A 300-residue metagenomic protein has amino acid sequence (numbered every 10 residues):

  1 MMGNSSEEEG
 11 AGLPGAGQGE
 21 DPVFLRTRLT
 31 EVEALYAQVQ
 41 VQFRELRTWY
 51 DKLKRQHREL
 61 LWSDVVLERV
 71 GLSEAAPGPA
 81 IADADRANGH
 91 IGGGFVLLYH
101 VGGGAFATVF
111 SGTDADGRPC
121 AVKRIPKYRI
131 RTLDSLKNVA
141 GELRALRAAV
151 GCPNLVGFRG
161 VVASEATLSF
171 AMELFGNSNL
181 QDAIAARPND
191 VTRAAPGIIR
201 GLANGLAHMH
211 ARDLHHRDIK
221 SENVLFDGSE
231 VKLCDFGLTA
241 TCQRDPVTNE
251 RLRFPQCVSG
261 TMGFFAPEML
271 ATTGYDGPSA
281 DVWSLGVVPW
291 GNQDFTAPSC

Functional and structural regions predicted by a protein language model:
L98-A105, V109: Protein kinase glycine-rich loop
T108-G112, D116-Y128: Glycine-rich ATP phosphate-binding loop
I125-A149: Conserved N-lobe beta3->alphaC-helix segment of eukaryotic protein kinase catalytic domains
G157-A166: Short beta-strand micro-motifs within the conserved protein kinase catalytic domain, predominantly in the N-lobe
E165-N179: Conserved short submotifs of the Hanks-type protein kinase catalytic core that shape the nucleotide-binding pocket
I198-I199: Activation segment signature within eukaryotic-like protein kinase domains
H210-F226: Catalytic-loop of the protein kinase fold
R253-E268: Conserved activation segment of eukaryotic-like protein kinases, specifically the C-terminal portion of the activation
